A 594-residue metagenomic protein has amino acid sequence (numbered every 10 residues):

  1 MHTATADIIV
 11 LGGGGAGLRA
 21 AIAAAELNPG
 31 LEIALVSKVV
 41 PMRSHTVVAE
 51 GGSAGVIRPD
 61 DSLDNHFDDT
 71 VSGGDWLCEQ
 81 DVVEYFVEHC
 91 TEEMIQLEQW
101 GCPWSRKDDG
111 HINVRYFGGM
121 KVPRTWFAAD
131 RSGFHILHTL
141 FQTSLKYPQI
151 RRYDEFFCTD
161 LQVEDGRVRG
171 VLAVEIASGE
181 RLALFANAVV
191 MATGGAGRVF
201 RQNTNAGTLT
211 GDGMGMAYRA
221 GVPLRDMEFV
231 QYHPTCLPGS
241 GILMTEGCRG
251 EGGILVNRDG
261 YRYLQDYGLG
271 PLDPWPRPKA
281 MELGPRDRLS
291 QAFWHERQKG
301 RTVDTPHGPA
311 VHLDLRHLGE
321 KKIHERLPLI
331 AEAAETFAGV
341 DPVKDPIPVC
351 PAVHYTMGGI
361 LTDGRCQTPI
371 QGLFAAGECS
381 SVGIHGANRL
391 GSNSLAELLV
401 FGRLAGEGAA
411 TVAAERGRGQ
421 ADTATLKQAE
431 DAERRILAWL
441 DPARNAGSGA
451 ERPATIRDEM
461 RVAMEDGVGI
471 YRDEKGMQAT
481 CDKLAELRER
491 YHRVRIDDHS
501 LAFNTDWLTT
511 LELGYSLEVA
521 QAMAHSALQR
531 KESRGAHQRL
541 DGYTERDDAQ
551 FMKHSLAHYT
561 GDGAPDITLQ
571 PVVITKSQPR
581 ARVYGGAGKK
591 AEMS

Functional and structural regions predicted by a protein language model:
T3-A6, G179-A188, P369-I370: Core beta-strand elements of the Rossmann-like FAD/NAD(P) dinucleotide-binding domain in flavoenzyme oxidoreductases
A4-A6, G15, A23, L27-L35 (+11 more regions): Glycine- and aromatic-enriched mobile tails/lids
V39-D69, D75, T245-E246: Conserved N-terminal glycine-rich FAD pyrophosphate-binding loop of Rossmann-like flavoproteins
P41, M216, V222-V340, G408-A414: An anion/pyrophosphate-binding glycine-rich loop and adjacent beta-alpha core in soluble alpha-beta enzymes
G73-N113: Rossmann-like flavin
C78-T91, T125-Q142, Y153, N203-G211 (+2 more regions): Short beta-strand to alpha-helix junction loop
E98-E180, F185, A192, H233-S240 (+1 more regions): Conserved redox-cofactor binding core of oxidoreductases
A188-I242, T305, G391-G408: Glycine-rich loop(s) and the adjacent beta-strand/alpha-helix scaffold that form part
